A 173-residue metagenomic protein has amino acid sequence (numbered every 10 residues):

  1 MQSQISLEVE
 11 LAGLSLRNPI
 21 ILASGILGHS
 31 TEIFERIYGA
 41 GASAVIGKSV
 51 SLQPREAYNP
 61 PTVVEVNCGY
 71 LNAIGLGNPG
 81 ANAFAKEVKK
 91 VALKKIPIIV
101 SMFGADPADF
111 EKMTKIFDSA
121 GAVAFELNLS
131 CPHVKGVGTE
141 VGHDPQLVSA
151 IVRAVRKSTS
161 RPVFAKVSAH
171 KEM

Functional and structural regions predicted by a protein language model:
M1-M173: Flavin-dependent oxidoreductase catalytic cores
